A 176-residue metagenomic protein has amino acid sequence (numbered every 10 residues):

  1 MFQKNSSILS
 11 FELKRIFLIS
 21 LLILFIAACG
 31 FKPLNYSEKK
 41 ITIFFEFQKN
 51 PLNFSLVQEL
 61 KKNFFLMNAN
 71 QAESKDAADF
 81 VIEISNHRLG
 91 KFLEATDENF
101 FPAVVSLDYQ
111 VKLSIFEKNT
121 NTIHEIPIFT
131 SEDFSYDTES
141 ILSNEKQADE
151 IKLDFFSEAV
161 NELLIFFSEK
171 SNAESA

Functional and structural regions predicted by a protein language model:
M1-C29: Sec-dependent bacterial lipoprotein signal peptides
Q3-K14, V57, Q71, T120-N121 (+1 more regions): Asparagine-rich low-complexity intrinsically disordered tracts
A27-A69, N172-A176: A structural "domain/chain start" motif
F64, N68, I115, N119 (+1 more regions): Sec/Tat-exported extracytoplasmic proteins
A69-A78: Short acidic low-complexity segments
V81-P127, E132-D149: Surface-exposed short loop/turn segments
T138-A176: C-terminal/domain-edge helix-coil "capping" segments
